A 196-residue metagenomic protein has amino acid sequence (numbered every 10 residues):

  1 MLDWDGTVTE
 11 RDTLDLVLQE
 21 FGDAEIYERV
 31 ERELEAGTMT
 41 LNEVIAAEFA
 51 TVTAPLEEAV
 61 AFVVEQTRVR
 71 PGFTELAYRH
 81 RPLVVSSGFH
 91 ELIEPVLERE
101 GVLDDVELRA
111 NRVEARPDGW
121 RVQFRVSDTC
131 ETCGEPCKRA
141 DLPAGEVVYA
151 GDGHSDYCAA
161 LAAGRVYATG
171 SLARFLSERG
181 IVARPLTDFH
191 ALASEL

Functional and structural regions predicted by a protein language model:
M1-R112: Alpha-helical substrate-recognition element adjacent to the catalytic core
G72-L83, G88-L196: C-terminal cap/substrate-recognition subdomain and adjoining C-terminal extension of metal-dependent phosphatase-like
